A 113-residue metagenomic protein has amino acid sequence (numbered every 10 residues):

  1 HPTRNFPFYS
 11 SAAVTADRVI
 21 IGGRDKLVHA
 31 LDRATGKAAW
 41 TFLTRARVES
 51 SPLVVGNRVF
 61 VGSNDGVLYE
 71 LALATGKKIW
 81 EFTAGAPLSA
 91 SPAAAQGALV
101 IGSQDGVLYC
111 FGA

Functional and structural regions predicted by a protein language model:
H1-T15, R24, W40-V55, N64 (+2 more regions): Extracytoplasmic beta-rich repeat domains
D32-G36, A72-G76, A113: Short loop/turn segments that connect beta-strands within beta-propeller blades
A38, K78-W80, Y109: Short beta-strand segments
G62, G102-S103, L108-Y109: N-terminal targeting/docking segments
